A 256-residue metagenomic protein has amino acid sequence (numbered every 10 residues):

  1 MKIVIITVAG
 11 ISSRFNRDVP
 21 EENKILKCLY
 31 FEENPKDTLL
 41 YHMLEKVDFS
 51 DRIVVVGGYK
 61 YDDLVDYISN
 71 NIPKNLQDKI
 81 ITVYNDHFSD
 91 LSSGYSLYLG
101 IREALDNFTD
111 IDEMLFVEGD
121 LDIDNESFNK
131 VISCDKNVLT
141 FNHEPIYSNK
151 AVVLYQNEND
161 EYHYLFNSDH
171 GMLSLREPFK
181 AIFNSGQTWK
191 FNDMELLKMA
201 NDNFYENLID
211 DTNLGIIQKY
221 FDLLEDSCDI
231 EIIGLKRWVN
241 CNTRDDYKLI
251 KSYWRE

Functional and structural regions predicted by a protein language model:
M1-D62: N-terminal glycine-rich phosphate-binding loop and ensuing alpha1 helix
V4, F179-E256: Conserved alpha/beta core of the MobA/IspD/sugar-nucleotide pyrophosphorylase nucleotidyltransferase superfamily
F15, L64-I68, A200, I250: Hydrophobic packing residues within well-ordered alpha-helices of enzyme cores
H42, D63, Y98-L99, K136 (+1 more regions): Alpha-helical elements of Rossmann-like donor-binding domains used by nucleotide-donor carbohydrate transfer enzymes
G58, V83-D86, I233-L235: Conserved beta-strand termini and adjacent loop/short-helix elements that scaffold enzyme active sites in alpha/beta
Y59-I81: Acidic donor-binding segment of Leloir-type glycosyltransferases
Q77-E158: Conserved beta-loop-beta/alpha segment of the NTase-like Rossmann-fold superfamily that binds/positions NTPs
I123-D211: Conserved core of the sugar-phosphate nucleotidyltransferase
